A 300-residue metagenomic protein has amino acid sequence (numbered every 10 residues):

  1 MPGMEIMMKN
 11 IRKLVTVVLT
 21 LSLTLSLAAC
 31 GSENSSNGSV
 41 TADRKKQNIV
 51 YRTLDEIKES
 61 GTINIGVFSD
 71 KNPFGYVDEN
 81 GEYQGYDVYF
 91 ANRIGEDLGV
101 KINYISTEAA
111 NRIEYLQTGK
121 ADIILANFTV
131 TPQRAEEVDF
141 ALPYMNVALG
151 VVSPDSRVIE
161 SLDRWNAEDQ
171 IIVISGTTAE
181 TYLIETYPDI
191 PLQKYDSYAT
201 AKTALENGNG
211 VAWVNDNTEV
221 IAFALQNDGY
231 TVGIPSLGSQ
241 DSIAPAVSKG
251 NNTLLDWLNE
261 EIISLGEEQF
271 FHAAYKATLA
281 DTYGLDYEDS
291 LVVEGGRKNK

Functional and structural regions predicted by a protein language model:
L25-A29: C-terminal motif of bacterial Sec signal peptides marking the signal peptidase cleavage site
C30, L54, Y86-D87, A135-Y144 (+2 more regions): A structural signal for short loop-to-beta-strand junctions that line the ligand-binding cleft of periplasmic/secreted
S32-N48, T178-Y195, V232-I234, I262-K300: Ligand-binding clefts/hinges and TM-proximal coupling segments of bilobed small-molecule sensing domains
G38-N127: Extracytoplasmic small-molecule ligand-binding "clamshell" domains of the periplasmic binding protein/Venus flytrap
N103-E114, Q193-N207: Short helix-initiation/N-cap motifs at beta->coil->alpha
E114, F128-E136, I184-E185, E206-Q240: A ligand-binding cleft/hinge motif common to bilobed small-molecule-binding domains
M145-S153, I221-I262, D281-K300: Periplasmic-binding protein-like
S153-I171: Flexible hinge/capping segments at coil-to-helix
